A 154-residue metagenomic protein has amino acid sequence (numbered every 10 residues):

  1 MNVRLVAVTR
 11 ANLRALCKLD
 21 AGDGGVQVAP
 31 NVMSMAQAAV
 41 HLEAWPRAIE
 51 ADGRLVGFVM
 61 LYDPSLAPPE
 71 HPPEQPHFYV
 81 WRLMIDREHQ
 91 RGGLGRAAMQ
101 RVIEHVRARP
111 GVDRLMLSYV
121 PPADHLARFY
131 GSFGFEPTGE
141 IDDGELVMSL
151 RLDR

Functional and structural regions predicted by a protein language model:
N2-E88, Q100-R109, T138-D143: Acetyl-CoA-dependent GNAT
L83, A97-A98, V102, L117 (+1 more regions): Conserved short hydrophobic patches within well-ordered secondary structure
D86-E88, G92, P121-P122: Active-site acidic-Proline motif in GNAT/NAT acetyltransferases
R91-E104, S132: Conserved acetyl-CoA-binding loop-helix of GNAT-fold acetyltransferases
R96, P121-G139: Conserved active-site alpha-helix within GNAT-family acetyltransferase domains
V106-S118: Conserved GNAT acetyl-CoA-binding A-motif
M116-A127, D143-L146, D153: Conserved beta-strand-loop-alpha-helix junction that forms the acyl-donor binding cleft
S132-R154: Extended low-complexity acidic/polar segments
